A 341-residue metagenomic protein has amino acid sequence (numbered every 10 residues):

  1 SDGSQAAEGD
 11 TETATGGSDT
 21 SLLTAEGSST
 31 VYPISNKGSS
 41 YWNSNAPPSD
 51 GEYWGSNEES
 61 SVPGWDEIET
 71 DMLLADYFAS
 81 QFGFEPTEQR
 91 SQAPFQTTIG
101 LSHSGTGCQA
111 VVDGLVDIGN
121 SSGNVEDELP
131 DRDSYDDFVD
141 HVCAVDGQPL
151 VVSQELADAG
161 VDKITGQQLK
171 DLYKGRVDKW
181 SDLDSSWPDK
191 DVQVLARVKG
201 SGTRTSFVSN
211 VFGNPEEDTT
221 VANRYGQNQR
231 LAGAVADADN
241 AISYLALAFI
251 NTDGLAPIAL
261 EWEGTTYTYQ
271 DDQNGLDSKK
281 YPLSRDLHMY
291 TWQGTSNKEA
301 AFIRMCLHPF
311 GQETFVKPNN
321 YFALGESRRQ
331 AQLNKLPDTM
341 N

Functional and structural regions predicted by a protein language model:
S1-T20, N341: Short, low-complexity disordered leader/linker segments with a strong preference for bacterial N-terminal type II
G9, G16-K174: N-terminal segment of the mature folded domain
G16-S21, N57-E58, K280-N341: Extracellular/periplasmic juxtamembrane helices and adjacent flexible linkers that interface with membrane partners
S29-K37, Y41, T106, A110 (+11 more regions): Extracytoplasmic/secreted proteins, especially bacterial periplasmic and envelope-associated proteins
N36-P48, V112-D117, N124, V152-L156 (+6 more regions): Sec-exported extracytoplasmic/periplasmic mature domains
E58-L101, G107-A110, V116-N120, A196-T265: Ligand-binding pocket segment of bilobal, Venus flytrap-like solute-binding proteins
Y135-V152, A256-T291: Periplasmic-binding protein-like
F138, C143-A222, G226: Extracytoplasmic ligand-binding site segments that recognize negatively charged/polar headgroups
